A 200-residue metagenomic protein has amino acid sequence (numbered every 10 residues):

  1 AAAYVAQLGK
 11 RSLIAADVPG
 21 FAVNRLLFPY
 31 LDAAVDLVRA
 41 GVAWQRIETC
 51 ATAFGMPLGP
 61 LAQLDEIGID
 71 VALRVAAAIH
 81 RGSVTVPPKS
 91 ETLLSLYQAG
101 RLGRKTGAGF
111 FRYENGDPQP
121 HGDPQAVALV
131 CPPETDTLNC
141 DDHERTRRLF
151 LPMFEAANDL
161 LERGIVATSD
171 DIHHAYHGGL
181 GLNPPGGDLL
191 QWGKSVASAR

Functional and structural regions predicted by a protein language model:
A1-R200: N-terminal glycine-rich phosphate-binding loop for ADP-containing cofactors
